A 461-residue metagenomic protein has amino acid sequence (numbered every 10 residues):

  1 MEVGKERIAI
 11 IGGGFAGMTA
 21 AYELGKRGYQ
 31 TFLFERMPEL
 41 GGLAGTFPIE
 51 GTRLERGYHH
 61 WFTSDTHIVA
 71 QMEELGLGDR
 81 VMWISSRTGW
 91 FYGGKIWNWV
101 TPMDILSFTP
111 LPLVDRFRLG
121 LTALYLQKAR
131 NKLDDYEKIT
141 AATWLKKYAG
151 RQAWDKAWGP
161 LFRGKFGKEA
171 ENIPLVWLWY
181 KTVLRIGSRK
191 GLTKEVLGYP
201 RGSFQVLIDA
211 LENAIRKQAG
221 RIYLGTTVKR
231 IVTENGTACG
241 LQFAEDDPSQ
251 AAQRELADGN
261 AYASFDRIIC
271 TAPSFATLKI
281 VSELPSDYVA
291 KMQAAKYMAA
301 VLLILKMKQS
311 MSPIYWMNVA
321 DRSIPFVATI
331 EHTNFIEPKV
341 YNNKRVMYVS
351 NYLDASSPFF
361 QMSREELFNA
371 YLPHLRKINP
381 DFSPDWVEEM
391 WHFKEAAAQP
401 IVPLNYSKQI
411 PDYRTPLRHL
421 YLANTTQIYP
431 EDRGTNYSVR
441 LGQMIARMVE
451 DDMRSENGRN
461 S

Functional and structural regions predicted by a protein language model:
E6-L33: N-terminal Rossmann-like FAD-binding beta1-loop-alpha1 element of flavoenzymes
A16, E39, F275: Conserved Rossmann-like nucleotide-cofactor binding loop
G25-I49: Glycine-rich FAD pyrophosphate-binding loop
R27, T226-M347, Y352-Q361, E365 (+3 more regions): Mid-domain catalytic core of redox enzymes that form a hydrophobic substrate pocket/lid adjacent to a catalytic redox
E50-K132, P160: Dinucleotide-binding Rossmann-like beta1-alpha1 core, especially the glycine-rich loop that anchors the ADP
L111, L121-E234, C239, E245-D247 (+2 more regions): Active-site/ligand-binding neighborhood in enzyme catalytic cores
I336-N342, E395-L422, T426-Y429: FAD-binding beta-loop-beta segment adjacent to the flavin cofactor pocket
Q427-V449: A conserved FAD-binding loop/helix module that cradles the flavin
